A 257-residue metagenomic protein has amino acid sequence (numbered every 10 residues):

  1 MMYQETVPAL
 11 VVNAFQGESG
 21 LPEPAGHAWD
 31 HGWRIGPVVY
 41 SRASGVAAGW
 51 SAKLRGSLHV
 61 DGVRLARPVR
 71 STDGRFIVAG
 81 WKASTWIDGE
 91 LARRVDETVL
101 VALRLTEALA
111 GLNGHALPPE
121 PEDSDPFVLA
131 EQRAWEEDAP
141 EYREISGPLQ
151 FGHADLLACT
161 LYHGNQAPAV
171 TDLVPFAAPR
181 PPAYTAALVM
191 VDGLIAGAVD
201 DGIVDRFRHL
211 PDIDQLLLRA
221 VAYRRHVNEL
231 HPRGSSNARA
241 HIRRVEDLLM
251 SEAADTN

Functional and structural regions predicted by a protein language model:
Y3-E5, V227-N257: ATP/Mg2+ or Mg2+-diphosphate-binding catalytic cores that bind nucleotide phosphates or diphosphates via glycine-rich
Y3-G17, S41-G80, G89-A108: A conserved alpha-helical element in kinase catalytic cores
F15-H31, I35-V46: N-terminal ordered "arm"
A28-I35, Y40, P68, A139-R180: Active-site acidic catalytic loop and adjacent metal/ATP-binding pocket of ATP-dependent phosphoryl transfer enzymes
R55-S57, I87-D125, Q132-G152: Conserved kinase catalytic-core helix
G74-V95, E107-L117, F127-A130, A222-R239: A glycine-centered beta->alpha junction motif in the catalytic cores of kinase/phosphotransferase enzymes
H163-L210: Active-site Asp-x-Gly
H209-N228: C-terminal structured domain segments
